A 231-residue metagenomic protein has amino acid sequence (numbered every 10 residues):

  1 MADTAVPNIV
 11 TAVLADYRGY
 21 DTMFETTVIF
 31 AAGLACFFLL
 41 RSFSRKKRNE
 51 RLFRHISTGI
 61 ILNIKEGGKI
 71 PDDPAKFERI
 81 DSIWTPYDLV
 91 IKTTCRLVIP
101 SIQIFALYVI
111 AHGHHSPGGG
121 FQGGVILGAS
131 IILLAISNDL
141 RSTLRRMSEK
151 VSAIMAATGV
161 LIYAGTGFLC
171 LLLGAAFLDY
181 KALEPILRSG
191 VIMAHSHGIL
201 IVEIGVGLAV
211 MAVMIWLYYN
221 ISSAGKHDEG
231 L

Functional and structural regions predicted by a protein language model:
M1-P117, F121-L231: Alpha-helical transmembrane segments of multi-pass membrane proteins predominantly involved in bioenergetics
